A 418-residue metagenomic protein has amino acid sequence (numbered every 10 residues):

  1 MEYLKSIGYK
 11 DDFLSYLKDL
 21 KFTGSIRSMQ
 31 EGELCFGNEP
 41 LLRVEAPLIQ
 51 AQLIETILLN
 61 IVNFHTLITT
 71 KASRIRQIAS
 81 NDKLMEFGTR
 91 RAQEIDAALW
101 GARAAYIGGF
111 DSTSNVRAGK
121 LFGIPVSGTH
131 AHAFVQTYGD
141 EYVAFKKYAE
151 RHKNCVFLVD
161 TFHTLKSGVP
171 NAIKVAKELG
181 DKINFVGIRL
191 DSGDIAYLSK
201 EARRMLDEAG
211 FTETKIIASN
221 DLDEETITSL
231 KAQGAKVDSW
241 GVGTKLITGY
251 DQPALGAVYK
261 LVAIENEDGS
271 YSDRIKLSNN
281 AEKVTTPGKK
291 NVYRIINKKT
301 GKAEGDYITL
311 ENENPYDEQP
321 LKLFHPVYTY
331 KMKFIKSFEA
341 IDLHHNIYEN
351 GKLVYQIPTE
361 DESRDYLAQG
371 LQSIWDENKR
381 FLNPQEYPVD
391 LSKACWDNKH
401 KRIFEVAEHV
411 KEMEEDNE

Functional and structural regions predicted by a protein language model:
M1-K5: Low-complexity, highly charged intrinsically disordered N-terminal segments that act as targeting/localization
S6-L14, E94, Q319-V327: Short, positively charged
G8, L14-T23, G32-T212, L222-A232 (+3 more regions): Buried, small/hydrophobic-residue-enriched core segments of structured protein domains
I26-G32, F338-L343: Short acidic, Pro/Gly- and aromatic-enriched capping/linker segments at domain boundaries
G128, I217, D238-G241: Short hydrophobic alpha-helical runs that function as membrane-insertion/retention elements
L222-E418: Gly/Ser/Thr/Ala-enriched C-terminal appendages of enzymes
